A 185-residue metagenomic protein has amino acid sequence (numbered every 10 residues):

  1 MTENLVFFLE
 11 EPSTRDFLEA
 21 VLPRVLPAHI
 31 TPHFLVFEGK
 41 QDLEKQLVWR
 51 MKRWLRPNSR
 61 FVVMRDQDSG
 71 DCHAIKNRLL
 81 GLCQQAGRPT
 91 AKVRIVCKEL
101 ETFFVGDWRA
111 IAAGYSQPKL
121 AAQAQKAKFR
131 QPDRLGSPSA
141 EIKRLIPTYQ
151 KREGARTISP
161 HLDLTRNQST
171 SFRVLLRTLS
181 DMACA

Functional and structural regions predicted by a protein language model:
M1-L5, R15-L35, Q41-A185: C-terminal accessory helical subdomains adjacent to catalytic cores in phosphodiester- and nucleotide-handling enzymes
E10-E11: Helix N-cap/beta->alpha junction signal
